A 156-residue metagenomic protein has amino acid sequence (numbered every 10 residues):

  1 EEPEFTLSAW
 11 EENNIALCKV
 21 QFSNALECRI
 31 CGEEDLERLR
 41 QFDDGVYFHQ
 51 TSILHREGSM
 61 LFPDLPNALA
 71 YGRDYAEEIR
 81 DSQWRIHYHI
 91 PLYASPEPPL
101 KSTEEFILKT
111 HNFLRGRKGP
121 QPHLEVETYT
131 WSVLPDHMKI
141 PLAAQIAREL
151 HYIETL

Functional and structural regions predicted by a protein language model:
E1-A70, I79-D81, I90: Acidic/histidine-rich catalytic cores of soluble enzymes
A16, H55-L156: Flexible, acidic glycine-rich loops studded with aromatic residues
